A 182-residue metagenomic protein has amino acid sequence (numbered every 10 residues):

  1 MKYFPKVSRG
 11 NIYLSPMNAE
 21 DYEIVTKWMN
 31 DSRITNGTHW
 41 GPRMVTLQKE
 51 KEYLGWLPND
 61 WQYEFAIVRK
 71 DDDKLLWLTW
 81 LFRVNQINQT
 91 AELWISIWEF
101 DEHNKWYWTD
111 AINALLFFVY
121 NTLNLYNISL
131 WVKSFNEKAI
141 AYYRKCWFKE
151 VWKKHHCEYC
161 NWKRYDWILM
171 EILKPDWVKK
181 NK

Functional and structural regions predicted by a protein language model:
M1-K51, D176-K182: A short, well-structured alpha-helix characteristic of acyl/acetyltransferase catalytic modules
R43-D101, L173-P175: Acetyl-CoA-dependent GNAT
E99-D101, K105, S134-F135: Active-site acidic-Proline motif in GNAT/NAT acetyltransferases
N104-F118, A141-K145: Conserved acetyl-CoA-binding loop-helix of GNAT-fold acetyltransferases
N121-W131: Conserved GNAT acetyl-CoA-binding A-motif
L130-I140, C157-N161: Conserved beta-strand-loop-alpha-helix junction that forms the acyl-donor binding cleft
Y143, F148, M170: Conserved active-site tyrosine of GNAT-family acetyltransferases
